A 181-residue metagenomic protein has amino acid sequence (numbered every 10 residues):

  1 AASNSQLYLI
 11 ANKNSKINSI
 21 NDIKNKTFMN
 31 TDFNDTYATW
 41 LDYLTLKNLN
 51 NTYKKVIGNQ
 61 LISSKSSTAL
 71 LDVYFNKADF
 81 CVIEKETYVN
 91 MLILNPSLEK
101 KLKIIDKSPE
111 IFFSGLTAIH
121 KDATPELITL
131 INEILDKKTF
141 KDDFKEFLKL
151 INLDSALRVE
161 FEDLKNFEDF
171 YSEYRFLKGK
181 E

Functional and structural regions predicted by a protein language model:
A2-L9, P96-N132, K145-F170: Periplasmic-binding protein-like
N4-L70, E86, E146-L150: Bilobed "Venus flytrap"/periplasmic-binding protein-like clamshell domains and structurally analogous long
N21-K24, Y74, L92-I93, D136: Alpha-helix boundary recognition
I23-K24, K65, F75-K77, E99 (+1 more regions): Short gly/pro-enriched beta-turn/loop segments at secondary-structure junctions
N30, N34-N48, N132-E181: Ligand-binding clefts/hinges and TM-proximal coupling segments of bilobed small-molecule sensing domains
K47, D72-F75, D79-K100: A ligand-binding cleft/hinge motif common to bilobed small-molecule-binding domains
Y53-V56, C81, K101-I104: Short hydrophobic/aromatic-enriched beta-strand-loop microsegments
